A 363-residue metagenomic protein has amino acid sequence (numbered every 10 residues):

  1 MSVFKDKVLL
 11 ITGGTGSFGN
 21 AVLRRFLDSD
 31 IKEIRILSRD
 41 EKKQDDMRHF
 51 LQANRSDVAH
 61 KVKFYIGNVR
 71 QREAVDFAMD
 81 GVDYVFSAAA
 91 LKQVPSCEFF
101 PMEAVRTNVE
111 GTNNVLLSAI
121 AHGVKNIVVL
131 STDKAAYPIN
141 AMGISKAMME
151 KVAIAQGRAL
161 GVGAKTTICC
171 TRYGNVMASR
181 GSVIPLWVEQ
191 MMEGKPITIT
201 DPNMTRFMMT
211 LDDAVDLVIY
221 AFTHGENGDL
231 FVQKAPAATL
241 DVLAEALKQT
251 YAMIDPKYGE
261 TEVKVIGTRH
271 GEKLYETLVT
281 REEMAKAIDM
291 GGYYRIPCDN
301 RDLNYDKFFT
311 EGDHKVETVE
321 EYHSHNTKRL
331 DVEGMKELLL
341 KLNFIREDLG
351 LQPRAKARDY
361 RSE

Functional and structural regions predicted by a protein language model:
V3, A155-A178, S182-E363: Strand-loop microenvironment adjacent to phosphate/nucleotide-handling motifs in alpha/beta enzyme folds
K7-S29: N-terminal Rossmann NAD(P)H-binding glycine-rich loop of SDR-like oxidoreductase domains
T12, M79-A88, V129: Rossmann-fold scaffold of SDR-type NAD(P)-dependent oxidoreductases
D30-K43: Conserved glycine-rich Rossmann-like NAD(P)H-binding loop of the short-chain dehydrogenase/reductase
S38, Y65-I66, R106, D201 (+1 more regions): Conserved residues in the N-terminal Rossmann fold of short-chain dehydrogenase/reductase
H60-Y84: Conserved Rossmann-fold cofactor-binding substructure of NAD(P)-dependent oxidoreductases
F64, A104, I168-T171: Hydrophobic/aromatic anchor residues within beta-strands of the central parallel beta-sheet of Rossmann-like
S87, L91-A147, K151, A155: Conserved Rossmann-fold NAD(P)-dependent oxidoreductase catalytic core, especially the SDR/UDP-sugar
